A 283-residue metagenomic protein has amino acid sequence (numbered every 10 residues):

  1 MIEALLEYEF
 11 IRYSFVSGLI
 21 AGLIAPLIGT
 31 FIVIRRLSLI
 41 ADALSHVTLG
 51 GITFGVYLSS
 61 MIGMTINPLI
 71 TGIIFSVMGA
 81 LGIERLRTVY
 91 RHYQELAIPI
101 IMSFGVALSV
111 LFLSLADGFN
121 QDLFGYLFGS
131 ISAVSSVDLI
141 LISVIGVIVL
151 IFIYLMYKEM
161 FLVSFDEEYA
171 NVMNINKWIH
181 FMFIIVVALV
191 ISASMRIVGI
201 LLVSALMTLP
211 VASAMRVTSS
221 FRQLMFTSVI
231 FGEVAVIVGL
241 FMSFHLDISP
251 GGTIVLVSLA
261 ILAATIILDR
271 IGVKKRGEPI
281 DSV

Functional and structural regions predicted by a protein language model:
M1-L23: Membrane-interfacial amphipathic/re-entrant helices at transmembrane-helix boundaries
A4, Y90, I98-M156: Transmembrane helix-bundle core of multi-pass membrane transporters and related energy-transducing complexes
F15-I20, L69-I74, A97-I100, L139-V144 (+3 more regions): Hydrophobic alpha-helical transmembrane segments
L19, L23-L27, I74-L81, L108 (+5 more regions): Generic alpha-helical transmembrane segments of integral inner-membrane proteins, especially permease/transport modules
T30-S45, L49-G118, M215-F226, H245 (+1 more regions): Short loop segments and helix-boundary regions at transmembrane helix junctions of multi-pass inner-membrane proteins
I151-F183: Membrane-helix/interface signature in polytopic inner-membrane proteins
I197, V203-G252: Transmembrane alpha-helical segments in multi-pass inner-membrane proteins
I248-V255, L259-V283: Cytosolic-side transmembrane-helix boundaries in multi-pass membrane proteins
